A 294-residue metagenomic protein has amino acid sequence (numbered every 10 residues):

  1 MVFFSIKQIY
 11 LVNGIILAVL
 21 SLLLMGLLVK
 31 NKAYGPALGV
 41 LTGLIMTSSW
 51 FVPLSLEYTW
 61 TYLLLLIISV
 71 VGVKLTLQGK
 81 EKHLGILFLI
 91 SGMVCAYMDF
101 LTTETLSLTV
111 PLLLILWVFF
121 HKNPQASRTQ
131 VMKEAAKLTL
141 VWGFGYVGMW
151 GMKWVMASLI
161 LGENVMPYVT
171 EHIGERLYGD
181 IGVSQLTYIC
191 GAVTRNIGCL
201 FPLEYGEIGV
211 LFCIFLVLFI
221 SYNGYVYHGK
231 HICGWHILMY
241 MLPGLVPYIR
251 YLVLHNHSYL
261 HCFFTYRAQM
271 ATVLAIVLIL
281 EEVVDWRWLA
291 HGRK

Functional and structural regions predicted by a protein language model:
I6-Y10, V40-L64, S91-Y97: Aromatic- and kink-enriched transmembrane "portal" helix at the membrane-lumen/periplasm boundary that abuts
G14-A37: Transmembrane-helix motifs of polytopic, lipid-linked glycan transferases
L44-P53, G151-I160, G224-G229, I249-H261: Juxtamembrane "helix-exit" motif on the non-cytosolic side of transmembrane helices
T61-L63, L260-V283: Hydrophobic/aromatic-rich transmembrane helices and adjacent perimembrane loops
V73-L84, W117-K133, Y225-H231, L280-K294: Membrane-interface junctions at the ends of membrane-embedded or membrane-associated helices
G85-P111, E134-V147: Membrane-interface alpha helices of multi-pass inner-membrane proteins
A135-F219: Membrane-lumen/periplasm interface segments of specific transmembrane helices in polyprenyl phosphate-linked
I220-L245, G292: Membrane-interface helix-loop-helix junctions at transmembrane boundaries of multi-pass membrane enzymes, predominantly
